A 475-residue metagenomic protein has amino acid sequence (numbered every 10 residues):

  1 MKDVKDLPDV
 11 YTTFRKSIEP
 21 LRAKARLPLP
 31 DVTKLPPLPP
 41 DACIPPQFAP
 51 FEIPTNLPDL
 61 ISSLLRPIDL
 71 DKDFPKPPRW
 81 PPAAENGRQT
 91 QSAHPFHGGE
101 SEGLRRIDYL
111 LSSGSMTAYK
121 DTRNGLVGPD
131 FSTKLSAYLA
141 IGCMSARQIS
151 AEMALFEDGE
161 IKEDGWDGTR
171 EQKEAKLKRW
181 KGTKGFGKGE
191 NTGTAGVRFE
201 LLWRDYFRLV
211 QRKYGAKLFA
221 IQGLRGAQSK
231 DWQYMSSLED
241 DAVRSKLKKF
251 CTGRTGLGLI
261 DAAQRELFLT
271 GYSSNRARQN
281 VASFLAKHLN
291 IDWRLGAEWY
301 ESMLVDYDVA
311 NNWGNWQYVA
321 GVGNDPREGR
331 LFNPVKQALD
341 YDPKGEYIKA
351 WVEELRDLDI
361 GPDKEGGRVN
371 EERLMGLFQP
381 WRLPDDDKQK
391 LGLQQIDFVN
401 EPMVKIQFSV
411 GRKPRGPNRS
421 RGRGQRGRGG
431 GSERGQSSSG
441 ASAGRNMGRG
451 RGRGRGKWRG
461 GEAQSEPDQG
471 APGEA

Functional and structural regions predicted by a protein language model:
K5-Q233, A338, D342-G424, E474: Glycine/tryptophan-enriched, flexible segments
T133-S136, G196, D205, S245-K249 (+4 more regions): Contiguous, well-ordered alpha-helical segments that form the cores/surfaces of helical PPI scaffolds
G142, N191, T270, S274-Q279: Alpha-helix N-cap/helix-initiation sites
L202, F207-L269, S273: A contiguous catalytic/ligand-binding core that recognizes phosphate-bearing ligands
L218, L224-K230, A277-D325: Active/binding-pocket-proximal capping segment
Q317, Q337-A338: Polar low-complexity intrinsically disordered regions
K405-A475: Intrinsically disordered, low-complexity arginine-rich tails of RNA-binding/processing proteins
